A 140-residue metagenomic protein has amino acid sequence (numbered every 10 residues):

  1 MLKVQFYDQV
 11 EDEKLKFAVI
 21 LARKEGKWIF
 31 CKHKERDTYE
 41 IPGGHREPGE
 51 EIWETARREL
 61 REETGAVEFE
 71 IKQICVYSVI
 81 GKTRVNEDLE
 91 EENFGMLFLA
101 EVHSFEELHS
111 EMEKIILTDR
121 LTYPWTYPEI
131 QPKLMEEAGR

Functional and structural regions predicted by a protein language model:
M1-V19: Acidic, metal-coordinating catalytic segment for phosphate/diphosphate chemistry, firing primarily on the Nudix
A22-E25, A100-V102: Active-site beta-strand termini and strand-to-loop segments that position acidic
R23-E62: Conserved Nudix-box catalytic region and its N-terminal flanking loop in Nudix hydrolases and closely related
T64-V67, W125: Predominantly extracellular/luminal regions of secreted and cell-surface proteins, especially disulfide-bonded
V67-V76: A short coil-to-beta-strand element that immediately follows conserved catalytic motifs
Y77-E106: Active-site-adjacent beta-strand/loop module that shapes the phosphate/pyrophosphate-binding cleft
M96-R140: NUDIX/MutT-family hydrolases
